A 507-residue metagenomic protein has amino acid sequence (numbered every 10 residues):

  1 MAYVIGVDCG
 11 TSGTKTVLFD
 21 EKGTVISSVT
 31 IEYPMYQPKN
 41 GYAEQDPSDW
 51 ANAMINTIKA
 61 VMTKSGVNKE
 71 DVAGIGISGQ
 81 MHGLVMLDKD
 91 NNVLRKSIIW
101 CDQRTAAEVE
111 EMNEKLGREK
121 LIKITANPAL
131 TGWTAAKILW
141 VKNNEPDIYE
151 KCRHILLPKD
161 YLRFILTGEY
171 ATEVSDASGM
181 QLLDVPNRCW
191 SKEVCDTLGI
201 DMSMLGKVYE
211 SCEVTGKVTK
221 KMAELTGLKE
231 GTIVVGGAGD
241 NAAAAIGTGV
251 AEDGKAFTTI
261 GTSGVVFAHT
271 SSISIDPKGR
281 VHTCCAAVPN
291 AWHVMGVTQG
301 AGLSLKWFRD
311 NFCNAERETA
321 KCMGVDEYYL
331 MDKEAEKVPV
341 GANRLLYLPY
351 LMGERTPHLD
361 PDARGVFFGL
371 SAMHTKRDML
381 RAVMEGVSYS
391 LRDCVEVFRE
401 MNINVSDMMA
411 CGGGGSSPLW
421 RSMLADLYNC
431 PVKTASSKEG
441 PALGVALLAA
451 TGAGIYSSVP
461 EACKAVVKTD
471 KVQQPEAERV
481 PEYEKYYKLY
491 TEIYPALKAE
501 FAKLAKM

Functional and structural regions predicted by a protein language model:
M1-R95, K123, K151, K220-E224 (+3 more regions): N-terminal glycine/serine-rich phosphate-binding loop of ATP-dependent small-molecule kinases, especially carbohydrate
I5-G6, A106, N113-G132, A136-A171 (+3 more regions): Active-site core segments that coordinate phosphate-bearing ligands/cofactors across diverse enzyme families
G23, D46, I75, D102 (+3 more regions): Residue-level signal for inorganic ion chemistry
I31-Y33, E210, P475: Active-site donor-binding loop signature of nucleotide-sugar glycosyltransferases
A43-A51, I98, K321-G324, M384: Flexible, glycine- and charge-enriched loops at secondary-structure boundaries
T63-W100, P128-T134, R163-D184, K207-E210 (+1 more regions): Short beta-strand-loop/turn "lid" adjacent to the catalytic site in phosphate-handling enzymes
